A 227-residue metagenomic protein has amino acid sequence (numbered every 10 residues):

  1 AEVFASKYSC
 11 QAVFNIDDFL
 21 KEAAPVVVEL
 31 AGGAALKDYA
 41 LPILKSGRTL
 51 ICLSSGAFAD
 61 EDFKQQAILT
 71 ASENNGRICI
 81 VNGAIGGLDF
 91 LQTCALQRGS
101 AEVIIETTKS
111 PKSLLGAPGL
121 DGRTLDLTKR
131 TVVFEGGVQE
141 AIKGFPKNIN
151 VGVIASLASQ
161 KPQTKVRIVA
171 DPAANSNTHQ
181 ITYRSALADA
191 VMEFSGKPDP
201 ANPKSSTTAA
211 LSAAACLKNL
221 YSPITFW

Functional and structural regions predicted by a protein language model:
A1-P42: N-terminal glycine-/serine-/threonine-rich beta1-alpha1-beta2 phosphate-ribose binding loop of Rossmann-like
K7-Q11, I68-A71, L96-G99: Short, hinge-like loop/turn segments at secondary-structure boundaries
Q11, T49, R77: Residue-level detector of anion-binding/catalytic polar loops
D17-F19, S55-A59, S110: Short, acidic/turn-prone active-site loops that include or flank metal/cofactor- and phosphate-binding residues
E29, C52, I78-N82: General beta-strand structural signal in soluble alpha/beta enzymes
G32-A34, G56, I85: Short glycine-rich anion-binding loops that position phosphate/pyrophosphate groups of nucleotides and phosphorylated
D38-P42, S46, S55-R77: Rossmann-fold NAD(P)-binding glycine/threonine-rich loop
I78-C79, A84-W227: Active-site-lining helix/loop region of Rossmann-like oxidoreductase modules
